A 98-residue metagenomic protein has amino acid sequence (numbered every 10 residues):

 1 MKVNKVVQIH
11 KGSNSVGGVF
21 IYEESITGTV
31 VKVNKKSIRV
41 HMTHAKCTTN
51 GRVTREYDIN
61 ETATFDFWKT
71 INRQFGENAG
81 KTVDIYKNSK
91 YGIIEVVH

Functional and structural regions predicted by a protein language model:
M1-I21: Short coil-to-beta transition motif at edge beta-strands of beta-rich domains
G12, R39, I59-T62: Enrichment for repetitive, rod-forming helical segments
I21-E23, Y91: Glycine-centered tight beta-turn/hairpin loop motif at sheet-sheet or coil-to-beta transitions
E24, T29-V53: Basic/aromatic-rich interaction segments and small domains that mediate binding to polyanionic partners
A45-H98: Intrinsically disordered, low-complexity, charged/polar segments
